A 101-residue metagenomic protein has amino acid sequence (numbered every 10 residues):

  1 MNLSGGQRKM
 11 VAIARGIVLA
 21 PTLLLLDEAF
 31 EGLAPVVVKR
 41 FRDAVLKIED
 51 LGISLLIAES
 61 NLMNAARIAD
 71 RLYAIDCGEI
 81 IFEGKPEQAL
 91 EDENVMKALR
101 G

Functional and structural regions predicted by a protein language model:
M1-L3: Conserved ABC ATPase signature
I13: Hydrophobic anchor residue at the start of the ABC signature
G16-I17: ABC ATPase C-loop
A20: Conserved catalytic motifs of ABC-family nucleotide-binding domains
L24-E28: Catalytic Walker B motif of ABC-type/P-loop ATPase nucleotide-binding domains
V38-L51: Helical segment within the ABC ATPase nucleotide-binding domain
A65-R67: A short, surface-exposed alpha-helical micro-motif characterized by mixed small hydrophobic and charged/polar residues
